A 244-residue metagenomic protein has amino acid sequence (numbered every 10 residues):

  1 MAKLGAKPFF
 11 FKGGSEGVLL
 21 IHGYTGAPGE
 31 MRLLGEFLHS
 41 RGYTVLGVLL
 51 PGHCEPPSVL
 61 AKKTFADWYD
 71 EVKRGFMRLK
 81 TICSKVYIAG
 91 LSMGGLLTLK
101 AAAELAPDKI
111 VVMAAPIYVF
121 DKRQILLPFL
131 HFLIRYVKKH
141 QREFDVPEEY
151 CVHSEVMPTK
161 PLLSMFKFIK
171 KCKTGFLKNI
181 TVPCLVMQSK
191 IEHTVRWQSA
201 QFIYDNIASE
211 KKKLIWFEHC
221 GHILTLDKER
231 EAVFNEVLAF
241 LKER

Functional and structural regions predicted by a protein language model:
L34, V182, R196-D205, W216: Short alpha-helix in the alpha/beta-hydrolase fold that links the catalytic acid
H39-P57: Conserved alpha/beta-hydrolase
P56-I82, Y87: Catalytic nucleophile-loop/oxyanion-hole region of alpha/beta-hydrolase and closely related hydrolase-like folds
G90-G94, T98: Gly/Ala-rich beta-loop-alpha elbow adjacent to hydrolase catalytic centers
V111-F120: Active-site nucleophile loop of the alpha/beta-hydrolase fold
I180, V186-Q188, E192: Short beta-strand/loop motif that positions the catalytic acidic residue of the alpha/beta-hydrolase fold
I191-V195, I223: Acidic catalytic loop of the alpha/beta-hydrolase fold
H219-R244: Catalytic active-site module of serine/aspartate enzymes centered on a nucleophile-bearing elbow/loop
